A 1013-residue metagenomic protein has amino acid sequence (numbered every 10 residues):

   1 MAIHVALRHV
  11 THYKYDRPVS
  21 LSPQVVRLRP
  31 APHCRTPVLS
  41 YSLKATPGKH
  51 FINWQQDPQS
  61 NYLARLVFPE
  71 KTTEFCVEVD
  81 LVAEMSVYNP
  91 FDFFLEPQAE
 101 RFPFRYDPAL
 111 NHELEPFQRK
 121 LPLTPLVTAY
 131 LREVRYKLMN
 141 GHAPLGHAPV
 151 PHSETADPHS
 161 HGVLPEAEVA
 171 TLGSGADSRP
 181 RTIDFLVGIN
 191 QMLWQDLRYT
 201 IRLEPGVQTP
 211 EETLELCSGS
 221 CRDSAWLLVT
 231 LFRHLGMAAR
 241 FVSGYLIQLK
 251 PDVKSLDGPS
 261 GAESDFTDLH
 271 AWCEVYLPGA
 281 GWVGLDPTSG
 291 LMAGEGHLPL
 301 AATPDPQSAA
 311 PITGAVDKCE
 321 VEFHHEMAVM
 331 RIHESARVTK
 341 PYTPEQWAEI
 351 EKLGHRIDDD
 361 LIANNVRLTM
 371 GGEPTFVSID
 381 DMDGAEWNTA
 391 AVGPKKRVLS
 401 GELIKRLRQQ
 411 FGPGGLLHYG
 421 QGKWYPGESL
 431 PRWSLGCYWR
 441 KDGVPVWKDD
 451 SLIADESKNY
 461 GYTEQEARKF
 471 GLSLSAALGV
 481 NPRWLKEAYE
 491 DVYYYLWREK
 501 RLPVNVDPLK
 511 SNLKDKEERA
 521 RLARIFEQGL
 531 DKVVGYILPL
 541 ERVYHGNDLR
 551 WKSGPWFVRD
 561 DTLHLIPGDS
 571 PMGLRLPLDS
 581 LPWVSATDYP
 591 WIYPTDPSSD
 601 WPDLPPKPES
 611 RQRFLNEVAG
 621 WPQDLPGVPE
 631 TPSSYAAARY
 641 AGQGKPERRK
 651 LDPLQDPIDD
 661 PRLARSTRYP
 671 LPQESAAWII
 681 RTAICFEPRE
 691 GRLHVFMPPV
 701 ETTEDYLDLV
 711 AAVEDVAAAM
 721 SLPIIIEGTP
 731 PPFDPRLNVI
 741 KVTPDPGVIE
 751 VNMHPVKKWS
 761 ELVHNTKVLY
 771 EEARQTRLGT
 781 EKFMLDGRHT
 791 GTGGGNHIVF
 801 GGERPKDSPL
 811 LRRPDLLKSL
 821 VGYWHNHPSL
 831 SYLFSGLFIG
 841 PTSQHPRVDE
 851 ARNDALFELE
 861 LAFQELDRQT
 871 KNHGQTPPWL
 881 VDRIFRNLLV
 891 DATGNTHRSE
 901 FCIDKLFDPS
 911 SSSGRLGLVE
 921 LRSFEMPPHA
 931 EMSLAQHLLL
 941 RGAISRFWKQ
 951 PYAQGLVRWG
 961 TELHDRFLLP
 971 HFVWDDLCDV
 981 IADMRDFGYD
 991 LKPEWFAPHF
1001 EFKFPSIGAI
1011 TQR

Functional and structural regions predicted by a protein language model:
M1-G141, A176-G219, S224, H234-N738 (+7 more regions): Mixed-charge, low-complexity segments
N140-R179: Intrinsic disorder/low-complexity segments
A143, R233, A718, R774 (+1 more regions): Anion (oxyanion) recognition and catalysis
F266, V710, T766, R813-L817 (+1 more regions): Amphipathic alpha-helical segments in well-structured domains
A280, T288-A293, A302-Y342, P731-F733 (+5 more regions): Loop-rich catalytic cores of soluble enzymes, especially ATP-dependent carboxylate-amine ligases and other
